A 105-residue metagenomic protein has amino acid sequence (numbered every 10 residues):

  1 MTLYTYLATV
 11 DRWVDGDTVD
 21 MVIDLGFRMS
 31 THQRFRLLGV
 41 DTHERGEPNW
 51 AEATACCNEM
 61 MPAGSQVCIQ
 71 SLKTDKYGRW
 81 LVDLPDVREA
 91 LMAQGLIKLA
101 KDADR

Functional and structural regions predicted by a protein language model:
M1-R105: Small beta-barrel nucleic-acid-binding modules, primarily SNase/OB-fold domains and secondarily Tudor-like barrels
